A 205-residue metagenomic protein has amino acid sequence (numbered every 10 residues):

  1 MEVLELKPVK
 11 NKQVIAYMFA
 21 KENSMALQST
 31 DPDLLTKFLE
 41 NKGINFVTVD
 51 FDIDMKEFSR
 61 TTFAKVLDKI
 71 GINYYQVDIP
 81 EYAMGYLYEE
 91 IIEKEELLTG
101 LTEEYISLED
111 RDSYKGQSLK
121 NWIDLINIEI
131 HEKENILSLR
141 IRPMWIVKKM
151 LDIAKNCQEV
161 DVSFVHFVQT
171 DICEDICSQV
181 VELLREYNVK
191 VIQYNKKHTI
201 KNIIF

Functional and structural regions predicted by a protein language model:
M1-F205: Compositional signal for N-terminal targeting/processing segments
